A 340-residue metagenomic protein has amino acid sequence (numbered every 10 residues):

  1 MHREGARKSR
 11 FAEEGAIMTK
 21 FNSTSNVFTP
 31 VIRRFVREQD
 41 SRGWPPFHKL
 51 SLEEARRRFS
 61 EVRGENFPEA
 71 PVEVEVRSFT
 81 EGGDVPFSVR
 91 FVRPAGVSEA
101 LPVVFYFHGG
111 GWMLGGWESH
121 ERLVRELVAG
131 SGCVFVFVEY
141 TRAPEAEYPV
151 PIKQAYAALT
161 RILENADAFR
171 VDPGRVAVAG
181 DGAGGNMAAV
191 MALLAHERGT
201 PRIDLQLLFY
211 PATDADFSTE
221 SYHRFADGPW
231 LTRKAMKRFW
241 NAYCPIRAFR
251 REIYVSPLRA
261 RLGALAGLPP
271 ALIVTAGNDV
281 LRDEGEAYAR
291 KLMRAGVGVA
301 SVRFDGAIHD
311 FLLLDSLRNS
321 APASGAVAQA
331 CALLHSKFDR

Functional and structural regions predicted by a protein language model:
H2-F87, F91, F249, D339-R340: A glycine/proline-hinged amphipathic helix-loop "lid/cap" segment that gates access to hydrophobic ligand pockets
V89-A100, A260-G263: Short beta-strand-to-loop junctions in surface cap/lid or active-site-entrance loops
A100-G109: Short beta-strand element of the alpha/beta-hydrolase
E118-V136: Short amphipathic alpha-helix adjacent to the substrate-entry channel of hydrolases
A146-A166: Alpha/beta-hydrolase active-site loop
L163-A177: Gly/Ser-rich "nucleophile elbow"/oxyanion-hole loop immediately N-terminal to the catalytic nucleophile in hydrolases
P173-G174, A189-D339: Alpha/beta hydrolase fold serine-hydrolase catalytic domain that processes acyl esters and thioesters
G180, G184: Gly/Ala-rich beta-loop-alpha elbow adjacent to hydrolase catalytic centers
